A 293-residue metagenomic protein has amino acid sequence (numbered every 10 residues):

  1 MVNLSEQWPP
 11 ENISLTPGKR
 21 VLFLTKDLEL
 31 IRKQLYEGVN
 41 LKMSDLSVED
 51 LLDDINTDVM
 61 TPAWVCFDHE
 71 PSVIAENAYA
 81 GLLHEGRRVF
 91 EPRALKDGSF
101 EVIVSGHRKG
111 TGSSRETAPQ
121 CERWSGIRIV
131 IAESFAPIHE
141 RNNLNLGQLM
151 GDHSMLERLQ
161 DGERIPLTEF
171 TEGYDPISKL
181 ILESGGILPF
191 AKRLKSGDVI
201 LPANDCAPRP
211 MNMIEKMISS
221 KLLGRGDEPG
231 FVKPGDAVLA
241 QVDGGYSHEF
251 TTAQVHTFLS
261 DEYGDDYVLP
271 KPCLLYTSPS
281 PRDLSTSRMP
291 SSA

Functional and structural regions predicted by a protein language model:
M1-W64, P202-E228, P234-A240, G244-F250: N-terminal, positively charged, Ser/Thr/Ala/Gly-biased leader segments that form transit/presequence-like amphipathic
D45-K96: Short, conserved "active-site rim" segments that organize catalytic pockets and cofactor/ligand binding
E101-R123: Glycine/serine-rich anion-binding loops at beta->alpha junctions that coordinate negatively charged ligand groups
V130-S134, L274-L275: Short internal beta-strands
P137-P208: Acidic, glycine-rich flexible loop/linker segments
H248-V268: Histidine-anchored nucleotide/phosphate-binding helix
Y276-D283: Conserved small/polar residues in nucleotide/adenosyl-binding loops
